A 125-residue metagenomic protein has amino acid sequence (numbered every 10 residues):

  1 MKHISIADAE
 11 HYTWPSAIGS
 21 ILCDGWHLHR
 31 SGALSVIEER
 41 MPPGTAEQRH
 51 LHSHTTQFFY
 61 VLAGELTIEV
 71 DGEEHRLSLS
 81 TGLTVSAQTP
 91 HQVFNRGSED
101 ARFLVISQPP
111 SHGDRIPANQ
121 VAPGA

Functional and structural regions predicted by a protein language model:
M1-L34, R115-A125: A short, N-terminal "cap"/entry segment at the start of jelly-roll beta-barrel domains of the cupin/DSBH fold
G32-L34, E39, E73-H75: Well-ordered beta-strand scaffold positions
I37-H52: Conserved short histidine dyad/triad with adjacent acidic residue
R49, I68-E69, V85, H91-G97: Short beta-strand His + acidic residue motifs that chelate non-heme Fe in jelly-roll/DSBH and cupin folds
H54-T56, Y60-L66, D71: Glycine- and acidic-residue-biased ligand/ion/polar-headgroup-sensing regions
E65-T67, E74, P90, D100: Structural motif
G72-A87: Short acidic-glycine-tyrosine-enriched beta hairpin
T84, E99-R115: A short hydrophobic beta-strand segment most commonly corresponding to one strand of the jelly-roll/cupin
